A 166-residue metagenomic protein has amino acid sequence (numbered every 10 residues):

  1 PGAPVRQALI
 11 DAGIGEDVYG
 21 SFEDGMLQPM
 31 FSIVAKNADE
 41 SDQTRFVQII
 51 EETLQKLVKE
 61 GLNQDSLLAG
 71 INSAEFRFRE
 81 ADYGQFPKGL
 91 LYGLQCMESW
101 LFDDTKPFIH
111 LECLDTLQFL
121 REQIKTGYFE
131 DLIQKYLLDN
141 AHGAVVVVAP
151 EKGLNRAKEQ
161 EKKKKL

Functional and structural regions predicted by a protein language model:
R6-Q123, A141-E151, A157: M16 family metallopeptidases and their MPP-like homologs
Q123, G127-K135: Extended alpha-helical coiled-coil "stalk/arm" regions that scaffold and mediate dimerization/assembly in large
G153-K158, K163-L166: N-terminal leader/propeptide and maturation segments of large enzyme subunits in energy/redox metabolism and hydrolases
